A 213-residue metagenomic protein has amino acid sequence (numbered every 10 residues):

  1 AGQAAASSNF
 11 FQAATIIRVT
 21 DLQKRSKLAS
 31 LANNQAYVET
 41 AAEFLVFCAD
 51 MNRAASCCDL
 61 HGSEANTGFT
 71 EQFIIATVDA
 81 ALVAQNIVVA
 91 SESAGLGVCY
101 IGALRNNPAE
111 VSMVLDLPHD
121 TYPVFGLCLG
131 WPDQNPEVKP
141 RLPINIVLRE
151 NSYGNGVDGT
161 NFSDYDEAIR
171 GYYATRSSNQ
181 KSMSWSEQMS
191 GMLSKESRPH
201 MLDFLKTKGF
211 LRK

Functional and structural regions predicted by a protein language model:
A1-K213: Acidic, surface-exposed loops and disordered segments
